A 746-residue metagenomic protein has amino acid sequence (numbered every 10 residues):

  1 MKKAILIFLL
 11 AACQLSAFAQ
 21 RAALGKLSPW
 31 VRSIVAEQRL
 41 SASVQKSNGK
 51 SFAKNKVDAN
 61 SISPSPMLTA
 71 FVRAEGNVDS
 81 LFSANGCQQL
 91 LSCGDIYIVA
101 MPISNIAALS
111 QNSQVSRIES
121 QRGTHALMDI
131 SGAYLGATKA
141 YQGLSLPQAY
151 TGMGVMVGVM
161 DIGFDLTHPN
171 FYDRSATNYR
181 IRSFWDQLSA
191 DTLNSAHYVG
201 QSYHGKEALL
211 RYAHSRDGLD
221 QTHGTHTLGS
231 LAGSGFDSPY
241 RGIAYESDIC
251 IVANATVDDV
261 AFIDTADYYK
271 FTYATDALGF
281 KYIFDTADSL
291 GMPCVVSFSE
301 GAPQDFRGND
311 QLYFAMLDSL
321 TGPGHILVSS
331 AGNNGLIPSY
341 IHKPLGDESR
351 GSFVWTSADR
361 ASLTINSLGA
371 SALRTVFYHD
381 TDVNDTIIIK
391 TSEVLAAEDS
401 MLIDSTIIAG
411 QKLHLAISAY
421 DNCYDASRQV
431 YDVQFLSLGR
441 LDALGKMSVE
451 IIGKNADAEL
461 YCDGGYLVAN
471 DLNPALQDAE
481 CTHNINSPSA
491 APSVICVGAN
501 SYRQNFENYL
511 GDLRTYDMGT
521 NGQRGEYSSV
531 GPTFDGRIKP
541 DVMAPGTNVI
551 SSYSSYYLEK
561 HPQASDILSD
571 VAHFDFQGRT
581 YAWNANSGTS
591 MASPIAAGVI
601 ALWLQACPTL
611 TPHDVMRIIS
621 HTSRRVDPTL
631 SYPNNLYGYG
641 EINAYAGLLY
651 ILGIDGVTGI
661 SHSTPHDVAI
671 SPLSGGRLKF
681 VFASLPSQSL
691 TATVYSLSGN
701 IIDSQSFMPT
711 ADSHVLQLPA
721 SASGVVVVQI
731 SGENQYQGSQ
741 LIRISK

Functional and structural regions predicted by a protein language model:
F18-Q148, M156, D258: Autoinhibitory N-terminal propeptides
Q20-R21, L144-A274, G291-V295, G322-I326 (+7 more regions): Subtilisin-like serine protease catalytic core
V57-N60, P293-A302, F306-N309, L320-A331 (+3 more regions): C-terminal subdomain of the subtilisin-like protease fold in secreted/lumenal serine endopeptidases
F164-T225, G242-A244, L290, T381-G465 (+1 more regions): Active-site core segment of subtilase-fold serine proteases
C250-D258, F284-C294, G324, A361-N384 (+2 more regions): Hydrolase catalytic cores
A253, F280-R307, S330-A331, E450-N455 (+1 more regions): Short acidic, glycine-rich surface-loop motifs adjacent to enzyme active sites
L649-R677, L685, I744-K746: Residue-level detector of functionally pivotal "anchor" positions at catalytic/ligand-binding pockets or at interdomain
S704, S723-K746: C-terminal tail/sorting-segment detector
